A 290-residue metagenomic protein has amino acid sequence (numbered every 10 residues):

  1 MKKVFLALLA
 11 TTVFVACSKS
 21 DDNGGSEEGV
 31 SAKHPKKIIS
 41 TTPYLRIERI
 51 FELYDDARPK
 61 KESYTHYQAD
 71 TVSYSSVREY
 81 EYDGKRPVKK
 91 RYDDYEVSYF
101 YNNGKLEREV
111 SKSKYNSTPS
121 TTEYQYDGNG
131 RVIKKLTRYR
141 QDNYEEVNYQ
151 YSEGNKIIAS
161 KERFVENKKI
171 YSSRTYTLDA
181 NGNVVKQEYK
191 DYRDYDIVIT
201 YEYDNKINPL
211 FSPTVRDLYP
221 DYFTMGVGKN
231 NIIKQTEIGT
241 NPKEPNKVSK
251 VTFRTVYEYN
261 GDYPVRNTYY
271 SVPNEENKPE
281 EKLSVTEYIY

Functional and structural regions predicted by a protein language model:
K2-A7: Sec-dependent signal peptide recognition, specifically the positively charged N-region followed immediately by
T11-T12: Repetitive helical segments and hydrophobic/amphipathic motifs
V15-A16: C-terminal motif of bacterial Sec signal peptides marking the signal peptidase cleavage site
S20-Y290: Buried hydrophobic residues that stabilize the cores of well-folded domains
